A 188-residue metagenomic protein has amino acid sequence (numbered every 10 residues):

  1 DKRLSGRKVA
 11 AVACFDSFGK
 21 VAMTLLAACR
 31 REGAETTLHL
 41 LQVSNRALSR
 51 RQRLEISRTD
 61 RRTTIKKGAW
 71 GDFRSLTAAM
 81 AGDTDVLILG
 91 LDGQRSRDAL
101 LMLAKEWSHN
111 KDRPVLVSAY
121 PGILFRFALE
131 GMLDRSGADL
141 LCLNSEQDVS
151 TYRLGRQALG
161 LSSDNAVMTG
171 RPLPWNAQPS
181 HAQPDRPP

Functional and structural regions predicted by a protein language model:
D1-K8: Non-catalytic membrane-proximal stalk/linker segments that position and tether the catalytic domains
K8, V12, S180-P188: Active-site donor-nucleotide binding/catalytic segment of nucleotide-sugar enzymes
A10-E35, H39, V43-R171: Active-site and donor-binding regions of nucleotide-sugar-utilizing enzymes
P172-P179: Short, conserved secondary-structure transition motifs
